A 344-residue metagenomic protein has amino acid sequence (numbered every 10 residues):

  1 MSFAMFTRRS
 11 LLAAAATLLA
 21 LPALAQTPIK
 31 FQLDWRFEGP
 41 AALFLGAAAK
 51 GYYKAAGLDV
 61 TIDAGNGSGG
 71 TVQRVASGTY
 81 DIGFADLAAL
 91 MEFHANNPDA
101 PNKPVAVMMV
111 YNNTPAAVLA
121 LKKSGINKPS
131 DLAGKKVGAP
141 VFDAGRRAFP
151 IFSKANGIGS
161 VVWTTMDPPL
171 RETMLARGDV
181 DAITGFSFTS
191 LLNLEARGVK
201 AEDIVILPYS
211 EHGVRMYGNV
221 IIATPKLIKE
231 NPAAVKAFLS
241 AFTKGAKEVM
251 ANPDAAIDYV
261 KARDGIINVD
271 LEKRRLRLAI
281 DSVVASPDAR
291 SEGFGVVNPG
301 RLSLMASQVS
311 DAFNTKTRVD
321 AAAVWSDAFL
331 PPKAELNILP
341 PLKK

Functional and structural regions predicted by a protein language model:
M1-F6: N-terminal secretory signal peptides that target proteins for export/translocation
T7-L12: N-terminal export leaders
L19-A25: Sec/Tat signal peptide C-region and signal peptidase I cleavage site
A25-R177, D181-F188, L207-Y209, V214-R215: Short, glycine-/small- and polar/acidic-enriched structural segments that line small-molecule recognition paths
L87-A88, N97, L170-T173, V180-V269: Pocket-lining segment of extracytoplasmic ligand-binding domains
S160-W163, A201-I204, I266-R277, T315-V324: Short, surface-exposed acidic
E230-N314: Secondary-structure end/capping motifs
L302-K344: Conserved C-terminal helix/tail region of periplasmic/extracytoplasmic solute-binding proteins
